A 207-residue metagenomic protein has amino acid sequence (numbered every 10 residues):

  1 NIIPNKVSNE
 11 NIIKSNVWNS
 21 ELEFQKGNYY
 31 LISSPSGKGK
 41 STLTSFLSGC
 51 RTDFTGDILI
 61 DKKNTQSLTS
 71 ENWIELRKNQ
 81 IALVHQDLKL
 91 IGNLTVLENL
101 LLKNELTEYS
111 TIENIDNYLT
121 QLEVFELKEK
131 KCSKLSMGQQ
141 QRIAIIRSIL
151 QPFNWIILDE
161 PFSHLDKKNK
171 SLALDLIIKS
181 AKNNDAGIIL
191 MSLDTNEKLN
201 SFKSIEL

Functional and structural regions predicted by a protein language model:
S48: Helix-to-loop junction immediately C-terminal to a conserved catalytic motif
T65-A82: ABC ATPase NBD coupling module
D87, N93-L106: Q-loop/switch helix immediately C-terminal to the Walker
I112-L127: Conserved ABC ATPase "signature" region
K131-Q139: Conserved ABC ATPase signature
I145: Hydrophobic anchor residue at the start of the ABC signature
I156-E160: Catalytic Walker B motif of ABC-type/P-loop ATPase nucleotide-binding domains
